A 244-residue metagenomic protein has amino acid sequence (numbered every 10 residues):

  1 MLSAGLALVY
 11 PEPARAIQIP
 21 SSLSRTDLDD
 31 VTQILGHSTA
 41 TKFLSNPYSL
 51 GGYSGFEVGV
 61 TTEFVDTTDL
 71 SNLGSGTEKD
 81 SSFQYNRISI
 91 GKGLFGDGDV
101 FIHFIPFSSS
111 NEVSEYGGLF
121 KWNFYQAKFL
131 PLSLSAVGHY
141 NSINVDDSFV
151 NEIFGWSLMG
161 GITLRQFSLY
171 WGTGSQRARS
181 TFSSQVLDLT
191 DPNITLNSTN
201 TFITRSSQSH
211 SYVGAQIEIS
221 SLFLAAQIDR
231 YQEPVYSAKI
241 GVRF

Functional and structural regions predicted by a protein language model:
M1-A7: Bacterial N-terminal signal peptides
R15-A127: Transmembrane beta-barrel domains of Gram-negative outer membranes and organellar outer membranes
A16-H37, S49, F64-D69, F149-F223 (+2 more regions): Outer-membrane beta-barrel transmembrane domain signature
K42, F56, Q84-I88, S114-F120 (+4 more regions): Hydrophobic, lipid-facing positions within transmembrane beta-strands of outer-membrane proteins
V58-V60, I90, V100-I102, F120 (+6 more regions): Membrane-embedded beta-strand positions of outer-membrane beta-barrel proteins
K79-Q84, H103-G117, N144-N151, R205 (+1 more regions): Solvent-exposed loop/turn segments connecting transmembrane beta-strands in outer-membrane beta-barrel proteins
G96-V100, A127-L132, Q166-L169, I219-A225 (+1 more regions): Repeated loop/turn-to-beta-strand initiation elements of outer-membrane beta-barrel proteins
